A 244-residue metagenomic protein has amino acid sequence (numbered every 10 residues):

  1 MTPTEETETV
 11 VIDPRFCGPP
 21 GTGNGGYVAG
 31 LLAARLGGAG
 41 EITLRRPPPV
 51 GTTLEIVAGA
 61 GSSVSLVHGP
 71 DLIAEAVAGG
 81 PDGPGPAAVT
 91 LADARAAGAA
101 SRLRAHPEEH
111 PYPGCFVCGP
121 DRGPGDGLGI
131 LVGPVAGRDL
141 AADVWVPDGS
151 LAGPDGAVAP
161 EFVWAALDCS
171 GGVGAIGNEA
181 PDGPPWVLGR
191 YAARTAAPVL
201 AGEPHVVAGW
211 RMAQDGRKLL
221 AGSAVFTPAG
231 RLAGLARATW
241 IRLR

Functional and structural regions predicted by a protein language model:
M1-T9, G61-A157: Non-catalytic linker/capping segments at the edges of enzyme domains
E5-T9, A39, G137-A142, R190 (+2 more regions): Intrinsic-disorder/low-complexity, polar/charged segments enriched in Ser/Thr/Lys/Arg/Asp/Glu/Gln
F16, P20, V28-A60, S170-H205: Hydrophobic beta-strand-centered segment that forms part of the acyl-chain substrate-binding groove
E41, S63-S65, G222-A224: Residue-level detector of beta-strand face positions
A60-V64, Q214-R217: Short, conserved beta-turn/loop elements at beta-strand boundaries and strand-helix junctions
L128-A196: A mid-sequence, solvent-exposed acidic-amphipathic segment
P185-R244: Accessory, usually C-terminal, subdomains that scaffold auxiliary metal cofactors
